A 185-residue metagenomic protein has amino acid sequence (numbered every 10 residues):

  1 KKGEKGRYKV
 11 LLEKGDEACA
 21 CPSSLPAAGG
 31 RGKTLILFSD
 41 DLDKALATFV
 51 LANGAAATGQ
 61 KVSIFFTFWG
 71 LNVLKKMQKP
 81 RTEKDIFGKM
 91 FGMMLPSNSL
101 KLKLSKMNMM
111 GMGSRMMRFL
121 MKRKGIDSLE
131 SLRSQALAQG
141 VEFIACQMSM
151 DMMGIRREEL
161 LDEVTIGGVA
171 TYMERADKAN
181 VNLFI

Functional and structural regions predicted by a protein language model:
A18-G32, N72: Secretory/periplasmic and organellar redox-cofactor proteins
L35-A45, L74, L120-M121: Short, glycine-rich nucleotide/cofactor-binding loops
L46-G59, I64: Histidine-anchored nucleotide/phosphate-binding helix
V62-F68, I144-Q147: Short internal beta-strands
L74-K84: Glycine-rich loop at the start of a catalytic domain that most often binds anionic cofactors/ligands
T82-M121, G125: A glycine-rich helix N-cap at a beta->alpha junction
F119-M148, M153, E163: Ligand-binding beta-strand-loop-alpha-helix segment within the catalytic cores of soluble metabolic enzymes
E158-L161, A170-I185: Glycine-rich, aromatic-bearing surface loops/beta-hairpins
